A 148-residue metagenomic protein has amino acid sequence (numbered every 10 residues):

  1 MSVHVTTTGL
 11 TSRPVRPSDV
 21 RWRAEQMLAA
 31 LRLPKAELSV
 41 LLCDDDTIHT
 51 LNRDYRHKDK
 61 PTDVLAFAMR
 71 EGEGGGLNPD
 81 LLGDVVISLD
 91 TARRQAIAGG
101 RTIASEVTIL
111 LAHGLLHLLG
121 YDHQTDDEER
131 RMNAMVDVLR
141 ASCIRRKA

Functional and structural regions predicted by a protein language model:
M1-T108, L116-A148: An acidic/histidine-cluster motif and surrounding catalytic segment that typifies divalent-metal-assisted enzyme active
